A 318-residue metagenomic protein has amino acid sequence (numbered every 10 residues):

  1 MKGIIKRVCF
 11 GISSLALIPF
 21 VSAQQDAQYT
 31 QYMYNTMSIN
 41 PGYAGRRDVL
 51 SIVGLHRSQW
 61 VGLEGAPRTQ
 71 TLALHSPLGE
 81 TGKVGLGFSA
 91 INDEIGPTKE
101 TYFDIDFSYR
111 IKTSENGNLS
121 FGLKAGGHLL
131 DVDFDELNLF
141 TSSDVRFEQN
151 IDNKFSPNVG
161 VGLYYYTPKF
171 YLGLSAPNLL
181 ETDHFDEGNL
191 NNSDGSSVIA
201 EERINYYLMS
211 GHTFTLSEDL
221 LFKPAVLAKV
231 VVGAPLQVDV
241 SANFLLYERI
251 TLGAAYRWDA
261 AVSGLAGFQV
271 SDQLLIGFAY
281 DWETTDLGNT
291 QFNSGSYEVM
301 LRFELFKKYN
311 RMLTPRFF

Functional and structural regions predicted by a protein language model:
M1-K6: N-terminal secretory signal peptides that target proteins for export/translocation
C9-P19: Bacterial N-terminal signal peptides
Q24-F318: Subset of outer-membrane beta-barrel
